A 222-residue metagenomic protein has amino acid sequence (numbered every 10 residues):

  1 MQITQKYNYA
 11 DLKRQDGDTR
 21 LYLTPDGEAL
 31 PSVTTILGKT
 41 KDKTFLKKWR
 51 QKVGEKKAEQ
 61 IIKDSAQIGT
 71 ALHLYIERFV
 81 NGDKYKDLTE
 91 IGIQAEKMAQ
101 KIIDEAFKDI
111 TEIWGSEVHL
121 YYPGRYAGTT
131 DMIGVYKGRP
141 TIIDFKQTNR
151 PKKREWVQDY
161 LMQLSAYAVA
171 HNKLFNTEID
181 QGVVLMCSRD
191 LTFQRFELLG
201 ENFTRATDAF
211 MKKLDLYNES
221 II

Functional and structural regions predicted by a protein language model:
M1-A127: Metal-dependent nuclease catalytic cores that hydrolyze phosphodiester bonds in DNA/RNA, characterized by
D83-D87, E178, I221: Secondary-structure transition/capping residues
W114-S220: Mg2+/Mn2+-dependent nuclease catalytic core
